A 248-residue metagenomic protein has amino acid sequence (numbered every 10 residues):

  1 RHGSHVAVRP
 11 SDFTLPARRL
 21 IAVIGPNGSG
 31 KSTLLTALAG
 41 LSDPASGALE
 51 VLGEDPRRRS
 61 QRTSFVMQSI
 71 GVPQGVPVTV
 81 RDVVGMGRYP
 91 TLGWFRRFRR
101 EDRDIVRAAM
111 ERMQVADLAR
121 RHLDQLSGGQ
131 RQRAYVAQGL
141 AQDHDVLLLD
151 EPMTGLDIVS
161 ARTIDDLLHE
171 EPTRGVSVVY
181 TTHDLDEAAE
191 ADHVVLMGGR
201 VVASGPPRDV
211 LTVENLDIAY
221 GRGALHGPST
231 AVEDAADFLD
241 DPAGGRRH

Functional and structural regions predicted by a protein language model:
I24-P26: The feature captures the beta-strand-to-loop junction immediately N-terminal to the Walker
A39: Helix-to-loop junction immediately C-terminal to a conserved catalytic motif
G47-R59: Conserved ABC transporter NBD signature motif
G85, R100-L118: Conserved ABC ATPase "signature" region
H122-L126, Q130: Conserved ABC ATPase signature
G139-L140: ABC ATPase C-loop
L147-E151: Catalytic Walker B motif of ABC-type/P-loop ATPase nucleotide-binding domains
A191-P206: H-loop (His-switch) and adjacent beta-strand-loop-beta switch element of ABC-type ATPase nucleotide-binding domains
